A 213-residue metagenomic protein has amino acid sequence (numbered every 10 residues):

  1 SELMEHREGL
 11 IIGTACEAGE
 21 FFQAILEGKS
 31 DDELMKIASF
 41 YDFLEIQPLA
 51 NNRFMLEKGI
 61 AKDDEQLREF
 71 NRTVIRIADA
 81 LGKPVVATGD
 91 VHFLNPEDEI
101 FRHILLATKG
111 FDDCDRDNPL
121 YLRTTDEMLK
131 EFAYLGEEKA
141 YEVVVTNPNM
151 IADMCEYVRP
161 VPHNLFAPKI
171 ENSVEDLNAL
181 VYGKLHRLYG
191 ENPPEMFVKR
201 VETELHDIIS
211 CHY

Functional and structural regions predicted by a protein language model:
S1-D98, Y141, H186-Y213: Domain-core and long-helix interface of multi-subunit machines
H6-E8, F40, V85-A87, D115-N118 (+3 more regions): A generic structural signal for well-ordered coil/turn residues at beta-strand boundaries that shape enzyme active-site
R7-L10, G28, T108, L135 (+2 more regions): Alpha-helix boundary/capping residues
E17, S30, L34, D63-D64 (+6 more regions): Serine/threonine-rich low-complexity intrinsically disordered regions
E17-I25, M55-G59, Y121-E137, P162-E171 (+1 more regions): Charged, low-complexity surface segments at secondary-structure and domain boundaries
I60, F101-R102, D115, E171-D176: Short amphipathic alpha-helical patches
V74-V86, F93-D98, H103-V158: Phosphate/diphosphate-binding loops
A87, G136-Y213: Non-catalytic structural connector segments
